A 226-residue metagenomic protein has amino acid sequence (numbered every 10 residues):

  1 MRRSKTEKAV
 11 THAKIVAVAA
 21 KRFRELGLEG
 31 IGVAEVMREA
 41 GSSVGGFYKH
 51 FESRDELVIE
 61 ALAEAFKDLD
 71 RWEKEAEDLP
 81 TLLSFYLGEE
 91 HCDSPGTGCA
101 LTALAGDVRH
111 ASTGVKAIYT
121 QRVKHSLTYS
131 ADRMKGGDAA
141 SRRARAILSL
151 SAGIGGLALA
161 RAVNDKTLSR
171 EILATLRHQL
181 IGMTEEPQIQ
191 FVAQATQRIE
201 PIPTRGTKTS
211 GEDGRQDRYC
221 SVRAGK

Functional and structural regions predicted by a protein language model:
K8, L79, R142-A146: Short amphipathic alpha-helix in the helical subdomain of ABC transporter nucleotide-binding domains
K14, V18-E56: Helix-turn-helix
I59-F85: Amphipathic alpha-helical linker/stalk segments
A61, A65, Y119-S126, L176: Hydrophobic/aromatic residues within well-ordered alpha-helical segments
A76, P80-A103, R109-A117: Helical hydrophobic small-molecule/effector-binding pocket
T113-T120, M134-V192, R205: Hydrophobic/aromatic-rich alpha-helical bundle segments in the mid-to-C-terminal region
Q194-Q216, R223: Short, low-complexity, charge-dense intrinsically disordered segments
